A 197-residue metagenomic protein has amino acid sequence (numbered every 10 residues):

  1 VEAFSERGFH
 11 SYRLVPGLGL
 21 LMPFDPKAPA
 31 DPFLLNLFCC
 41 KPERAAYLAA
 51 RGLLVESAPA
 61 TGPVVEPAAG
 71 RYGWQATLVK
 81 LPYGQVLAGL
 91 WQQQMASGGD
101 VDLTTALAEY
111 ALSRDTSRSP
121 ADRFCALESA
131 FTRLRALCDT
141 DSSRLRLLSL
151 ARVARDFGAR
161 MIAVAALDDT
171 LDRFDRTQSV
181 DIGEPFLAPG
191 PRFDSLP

Functional and structural regions predicted by a protein language model:
V1-G70, Q85-G98, L134-L137, S143 (+3 more regions): Conserved acidic-Pro-Pro-aromatic motif
G89-W91, E109, R123-L137: Amphipathic alpha-helices of TPR/Sel1-like and other helical repeat/solenoid scaffolds
Q94-S117: C-terminal functional modules
T116-A130, A166-L167: Helix-turn-helix repeat elements of alpha-solenoid scaffolds
P120, T140-D141: Inter-repeat boundary and helix-capping residues of tandem alpha-helical solenoids
F157-I162, P189-P197: Alpha-helical linker/edge segments of TPR/alpha-solenoid repeat scaffolds and analogous pre-/post-domain helices
S179-P191: Acidic, Ser/Thr-rich low-complexity linear motifs
